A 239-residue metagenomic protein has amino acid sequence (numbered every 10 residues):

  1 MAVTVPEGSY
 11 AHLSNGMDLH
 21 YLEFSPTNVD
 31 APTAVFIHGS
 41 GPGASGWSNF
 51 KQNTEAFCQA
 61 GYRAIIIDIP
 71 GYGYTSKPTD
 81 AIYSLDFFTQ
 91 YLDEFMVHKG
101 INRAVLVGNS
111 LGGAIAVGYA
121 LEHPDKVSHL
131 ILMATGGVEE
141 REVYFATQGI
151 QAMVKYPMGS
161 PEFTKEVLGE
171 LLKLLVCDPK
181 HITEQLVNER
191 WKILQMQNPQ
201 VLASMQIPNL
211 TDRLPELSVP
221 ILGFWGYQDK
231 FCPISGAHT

Functional and structural regions predicted by a protein language model:
M1-L19: N-terminal cap/lid segment of alpha/beta-hydrolase-fold proteins
S14, L22, Q59, I66-V107: Active-site loop/oxyanion-hole signature of alpha/beta-hydrolase fold enzymes
M17-Y74: Conserved HGGG/HGGXW glycine-rich cap/lid loop of the alpha/beta-hydrolase fold
G108, G112, A116: Gly/Ala-rich beta-loop-alpha elbow adjacent to hydrolase catalytic centers
V117-L121, S128-P161: Flexible "cap/lid" loop of the alpha/beta hydrolase fold
P161-V219: Conserved alpha/beta-hydrolase catalytic His-Asp/Glu region
L217, G223-W225, D229: Short beta-strand/loop motif that positions the catalytic acidic residue of the alpha/beta-hydrolase fold
K230-G236: Conserved alpha/beta-hydrolase "acid-adjacent" motif
